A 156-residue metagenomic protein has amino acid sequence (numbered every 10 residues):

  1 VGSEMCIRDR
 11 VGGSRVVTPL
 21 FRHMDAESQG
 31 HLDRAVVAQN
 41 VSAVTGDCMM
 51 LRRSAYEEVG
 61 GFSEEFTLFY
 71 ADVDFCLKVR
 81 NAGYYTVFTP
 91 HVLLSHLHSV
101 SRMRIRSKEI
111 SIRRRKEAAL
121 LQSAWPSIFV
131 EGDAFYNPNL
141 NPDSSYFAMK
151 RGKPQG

Functional and structural regions predicted by a protein language model:
V1, F69-A71, R114: Hydrophobic transmembrane-helix microenvironments that flank and shape a buried ionizable site
V1-I7: Short, small-residue-biased leader/transition segments that mark boundaries at the very start of proteins
R8-V16: Hydrolase active-site cap/lid region
V16-V41, T45, M50, T86 (+1 more regions): C-terminal, non-catalytic tails of nucleotide-sugar-dependent glycosyltransferases
A35, N40-G60, E65-S95: A short, conserved alpha-helix in the catalytic core of glycosyltransferases
L97-V100: Conserved active-site-proximal loop/helix segments of enzymes involved in bacterial cell-wall and related
